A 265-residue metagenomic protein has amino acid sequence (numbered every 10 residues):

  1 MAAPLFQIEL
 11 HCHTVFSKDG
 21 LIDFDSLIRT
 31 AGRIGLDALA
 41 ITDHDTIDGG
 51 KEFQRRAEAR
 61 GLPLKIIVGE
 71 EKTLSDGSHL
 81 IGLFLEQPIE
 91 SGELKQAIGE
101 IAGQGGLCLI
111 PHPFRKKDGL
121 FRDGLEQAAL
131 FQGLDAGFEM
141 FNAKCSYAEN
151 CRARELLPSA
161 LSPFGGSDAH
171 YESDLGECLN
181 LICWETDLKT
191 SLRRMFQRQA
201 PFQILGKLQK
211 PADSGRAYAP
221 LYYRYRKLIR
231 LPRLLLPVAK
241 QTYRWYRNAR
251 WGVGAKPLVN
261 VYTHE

Functional and structural regions predicted by a protein language model:
M1-G20, F24-T30, D48-R60, V68 (+5 more regions): Charged catalytic cores and adjacent phosphate/nucleic-acid-binding surfaces used for phosphate/nucleic-acid chemistry
I28-D48, G106-L109: Divalent metal-dependent hydrolysis catalytic cores, especially in the metallo-beta-lactamase
G35-D37, L62-K65: A generic structural motif
A40, I66-V68, L109, E139: Structural recognition of the beta-strand scaffold that forms the well-ordered cores of secreted hydrolase catalytic
E90, L109-I110: Short secondary-structure capping/junction motifs at helix and strand boundaries
P113: Divalent-metal (Mg2+/Mn2+/Ca2+)-assisted nucleotide/phosphate chemistry catalytic cores
